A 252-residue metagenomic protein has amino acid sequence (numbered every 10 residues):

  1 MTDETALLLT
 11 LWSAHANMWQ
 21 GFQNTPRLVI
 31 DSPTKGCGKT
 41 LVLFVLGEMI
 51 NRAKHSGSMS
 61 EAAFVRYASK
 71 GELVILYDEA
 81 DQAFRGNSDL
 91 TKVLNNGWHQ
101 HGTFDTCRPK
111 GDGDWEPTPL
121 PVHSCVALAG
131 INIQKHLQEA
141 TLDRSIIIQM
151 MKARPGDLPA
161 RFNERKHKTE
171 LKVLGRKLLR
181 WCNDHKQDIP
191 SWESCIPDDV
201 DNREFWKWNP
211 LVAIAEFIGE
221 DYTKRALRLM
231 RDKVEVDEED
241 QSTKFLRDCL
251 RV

Functional and structural regions predicted by a protein language model:
M1-S69, E193-D198, K207-W208, V212-E220 (+1 more regions): P-loop NTPase catalytic core of nucleic-acid-dependent motor ATPases
S13, L46, D78, L94 (+3 more regions): Conserved RecA-like P-loop NTPase ATPase core
Q20-Q23, V65-K70, G86-N87, E116-V122 (+1 more regions): Conserved catalytic network of the ASCE P-loop NTPase/AAA+ motor domain
P26, N51-K54, G71-L73, Q100-G102 (+2 more regions): Short glycine-/polar-rich loops that comprise or flank the Walker A/P-loop and associated switch/sensor motifs
C37, A80-R85, I133-K135: Short acidic, S/G/P-rich loop/turn micro-motifs used as interaction or catalytic elements
H55, R66-G111: Conserved nucleotide-sensing/catalytic segment adjacent to the nucleotide-binding pocket in NTP-handling enzymes
L76-Y77, D105-R108, L120-I131, I147-Q149: Structural recognition of the conserved hydrophobic beta-strand(s) that form the central parallel beta-sheet of P-loop
P117-V122, N132-D240, R247: Phosphate-sensing "switch" segment of ASCE/P-loop ATPases
